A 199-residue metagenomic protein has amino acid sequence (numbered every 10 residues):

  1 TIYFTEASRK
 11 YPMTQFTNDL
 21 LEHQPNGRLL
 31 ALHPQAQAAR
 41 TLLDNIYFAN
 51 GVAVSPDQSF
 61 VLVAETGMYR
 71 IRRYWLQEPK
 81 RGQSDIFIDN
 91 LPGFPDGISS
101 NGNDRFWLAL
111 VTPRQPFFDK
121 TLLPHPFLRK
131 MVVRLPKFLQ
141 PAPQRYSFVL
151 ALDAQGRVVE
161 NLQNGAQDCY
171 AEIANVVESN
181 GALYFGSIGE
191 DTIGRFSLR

Functional and structural regions predicted by a protein language model:
T1-R199: Sequence-structural signature of mature extracellular/luminal beta-sheet repeat domains, prominently beta-propellers
